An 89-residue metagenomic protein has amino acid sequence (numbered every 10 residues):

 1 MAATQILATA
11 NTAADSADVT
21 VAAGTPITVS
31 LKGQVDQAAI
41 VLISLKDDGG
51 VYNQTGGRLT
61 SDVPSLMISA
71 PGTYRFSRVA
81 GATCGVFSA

Functional and structural regions predicted by a protein language model:
M1-A2, S30-Q34: Terminal and domain-boundary regions
M1-T20: Transition segment at domain starts
A2-Q5, D48-G57: Surface-exposed loop/edge segments in extracytoplasmic proteins
T9-N11, G24, S61-V63: Solvent-exposed, conformationally flexible loop/turn segments
A17-V21, N53-A89: Beta-sandwich interaction modules
A22-T28: Extended extracellular/luminal ectodomain segments enriched in beta-structured repeat modules
G24, G33-A39, V79-A82: Short proline/glycine-enriched turn/loop motifs at strand-loop junctions of beta-rich domains
V35-G50, G85-A89: Short, surface-exposed beta-strand/strand-loop-strand elements in extracellular ectodomains
